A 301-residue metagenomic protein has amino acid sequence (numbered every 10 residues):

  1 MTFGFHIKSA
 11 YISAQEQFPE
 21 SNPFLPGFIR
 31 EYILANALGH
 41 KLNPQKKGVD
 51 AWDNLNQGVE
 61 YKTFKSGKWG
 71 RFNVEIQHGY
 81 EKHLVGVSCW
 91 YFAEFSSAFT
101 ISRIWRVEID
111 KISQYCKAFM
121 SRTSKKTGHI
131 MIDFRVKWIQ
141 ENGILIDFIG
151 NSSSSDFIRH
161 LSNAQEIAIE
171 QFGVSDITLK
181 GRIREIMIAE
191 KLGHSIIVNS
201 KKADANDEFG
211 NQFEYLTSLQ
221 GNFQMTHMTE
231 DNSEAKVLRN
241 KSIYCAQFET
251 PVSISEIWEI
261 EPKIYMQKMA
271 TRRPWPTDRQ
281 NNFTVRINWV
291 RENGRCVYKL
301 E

Functional and structural regions predicted by a protein language model:
M1-E301: Nucleic-acid endonuclease domains
